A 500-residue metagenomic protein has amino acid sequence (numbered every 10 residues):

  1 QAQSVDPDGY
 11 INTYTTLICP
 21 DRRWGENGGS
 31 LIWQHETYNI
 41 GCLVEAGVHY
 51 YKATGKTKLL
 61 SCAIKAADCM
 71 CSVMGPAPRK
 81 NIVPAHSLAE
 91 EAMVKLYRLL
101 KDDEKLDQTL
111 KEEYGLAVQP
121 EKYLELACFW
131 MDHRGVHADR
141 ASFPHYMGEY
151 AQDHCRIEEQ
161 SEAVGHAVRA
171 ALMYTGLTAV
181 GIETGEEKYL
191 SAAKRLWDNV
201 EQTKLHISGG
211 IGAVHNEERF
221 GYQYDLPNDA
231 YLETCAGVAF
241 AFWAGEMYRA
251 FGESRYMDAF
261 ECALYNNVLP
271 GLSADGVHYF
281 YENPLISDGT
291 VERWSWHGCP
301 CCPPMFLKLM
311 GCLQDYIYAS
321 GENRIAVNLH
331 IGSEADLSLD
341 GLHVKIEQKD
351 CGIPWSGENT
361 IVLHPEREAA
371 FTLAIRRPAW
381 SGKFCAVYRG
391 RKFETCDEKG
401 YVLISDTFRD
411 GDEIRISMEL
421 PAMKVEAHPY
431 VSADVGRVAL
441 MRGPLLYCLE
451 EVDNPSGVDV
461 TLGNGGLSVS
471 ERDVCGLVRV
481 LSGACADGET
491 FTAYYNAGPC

Functional and structural regions predicted by a protein language model:
Q1-G9, S61-A77, L124-H145, A193-G209 (+2 more regions): Long, well-ordered core segments of solenoidal/helical folds
R22-N39, S72-H86, D139-E186, L205-G237 (+1 more regions): Solvent-exposed loop and edge beta-strand segments that line ligand/cofactor-binding and catalytic clefts
R23-L99: A conserved hydrophobic secondary-structure block that centers on an alpha-helix together with its immediately flanking
G41-K56, E90-L116, L172-E187, Y224-N228 (+4 more regions): Well-ordered alpha-helical scaffold segments within catalytic/enzyme domains
G176, I182-T203, L226-D275: Catalytic-core region of carbohydrate-active enzymes that cleave or remodel glycosidic bonds
A193, D258-N266, G271, D275-V362 (+4 more regions): C-terminal beta-rich recognition modules with glycine/proline-rich loops and embedded aromatic residues
E368-R389: Beta-strand-rich binding/interaction modules
K392-E398: Short beta-strand segments within Ig-like beta-sandwich modules, predominantly Fibronectin type-III
